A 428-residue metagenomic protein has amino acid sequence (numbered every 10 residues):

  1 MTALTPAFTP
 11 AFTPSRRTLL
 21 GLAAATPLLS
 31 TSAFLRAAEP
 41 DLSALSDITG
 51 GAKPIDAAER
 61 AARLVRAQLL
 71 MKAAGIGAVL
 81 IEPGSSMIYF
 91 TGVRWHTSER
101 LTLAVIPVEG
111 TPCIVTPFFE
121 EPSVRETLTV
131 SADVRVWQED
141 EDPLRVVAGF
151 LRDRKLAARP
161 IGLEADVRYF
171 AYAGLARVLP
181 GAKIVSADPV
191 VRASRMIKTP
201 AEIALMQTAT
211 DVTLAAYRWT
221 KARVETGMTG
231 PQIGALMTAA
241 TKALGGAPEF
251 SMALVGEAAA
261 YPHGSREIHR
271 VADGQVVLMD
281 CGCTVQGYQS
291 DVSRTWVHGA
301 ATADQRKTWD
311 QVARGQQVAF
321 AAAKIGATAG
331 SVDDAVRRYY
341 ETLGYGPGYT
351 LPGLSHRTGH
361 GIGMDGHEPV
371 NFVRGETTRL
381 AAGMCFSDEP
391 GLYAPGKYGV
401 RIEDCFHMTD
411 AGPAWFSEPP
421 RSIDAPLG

Functional and structural regions predicted by a protein language model:
T2-P6, F12-T13, T18-G428: Active-site neighborhoods and metal-handling regions in enzymes and metal-associated proteins
